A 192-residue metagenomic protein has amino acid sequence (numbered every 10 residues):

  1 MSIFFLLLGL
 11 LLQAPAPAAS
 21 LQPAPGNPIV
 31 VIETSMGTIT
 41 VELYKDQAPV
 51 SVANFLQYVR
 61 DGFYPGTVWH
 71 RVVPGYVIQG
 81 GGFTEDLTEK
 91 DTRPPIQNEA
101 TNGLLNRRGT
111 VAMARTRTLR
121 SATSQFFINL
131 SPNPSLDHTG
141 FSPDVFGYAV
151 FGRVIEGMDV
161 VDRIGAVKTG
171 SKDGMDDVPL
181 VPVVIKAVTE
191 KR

Functional and structural regions predicted by a protein language model:
M1-G9: Sec-dependent signal peptide recognition, specifically the positively charged N-region followed immediately by
L8-R192: Cyclophilin-like peptidyl-prolyl cis-trans isomerases
